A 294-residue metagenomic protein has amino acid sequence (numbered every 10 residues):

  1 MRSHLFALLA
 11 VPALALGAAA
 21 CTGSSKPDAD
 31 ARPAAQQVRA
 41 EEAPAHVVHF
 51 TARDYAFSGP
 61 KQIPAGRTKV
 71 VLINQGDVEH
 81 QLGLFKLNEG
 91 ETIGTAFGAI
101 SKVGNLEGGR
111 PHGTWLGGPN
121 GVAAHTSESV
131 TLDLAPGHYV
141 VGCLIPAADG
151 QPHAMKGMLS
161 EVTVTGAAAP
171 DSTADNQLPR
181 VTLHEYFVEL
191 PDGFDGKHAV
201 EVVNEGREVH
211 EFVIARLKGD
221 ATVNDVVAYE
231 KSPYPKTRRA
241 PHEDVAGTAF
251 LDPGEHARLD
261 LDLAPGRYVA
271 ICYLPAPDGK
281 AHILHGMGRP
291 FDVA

Functional and structural regions predicted by a protein language model:
M1-L9: Bacterial N-terminal signal peptides that target proteins for export
G17-A20: C-terminal motif of bacterial Sec signal peptides marking the signal peptidase cleavage site
T22-S25: Bacterial signal peptide processing site
D30-T51: N-terminal low-complexity, Pro/Thr/Ser-rich intrinsically disordered segments that act as propeptides or flexible
H49-A56, K61-A65, K69-L82, G113-L183 (+3 more regions): Extracellular/periplasmic metallocenter environments
R67, N74-K102, K197-H198, N204-P233: Contiguous segments within soluble domain cores/interaction surfaces
L87-V122, A228-A249: Aromatic- and Gly/Pro-rich amphipathic surface segment
